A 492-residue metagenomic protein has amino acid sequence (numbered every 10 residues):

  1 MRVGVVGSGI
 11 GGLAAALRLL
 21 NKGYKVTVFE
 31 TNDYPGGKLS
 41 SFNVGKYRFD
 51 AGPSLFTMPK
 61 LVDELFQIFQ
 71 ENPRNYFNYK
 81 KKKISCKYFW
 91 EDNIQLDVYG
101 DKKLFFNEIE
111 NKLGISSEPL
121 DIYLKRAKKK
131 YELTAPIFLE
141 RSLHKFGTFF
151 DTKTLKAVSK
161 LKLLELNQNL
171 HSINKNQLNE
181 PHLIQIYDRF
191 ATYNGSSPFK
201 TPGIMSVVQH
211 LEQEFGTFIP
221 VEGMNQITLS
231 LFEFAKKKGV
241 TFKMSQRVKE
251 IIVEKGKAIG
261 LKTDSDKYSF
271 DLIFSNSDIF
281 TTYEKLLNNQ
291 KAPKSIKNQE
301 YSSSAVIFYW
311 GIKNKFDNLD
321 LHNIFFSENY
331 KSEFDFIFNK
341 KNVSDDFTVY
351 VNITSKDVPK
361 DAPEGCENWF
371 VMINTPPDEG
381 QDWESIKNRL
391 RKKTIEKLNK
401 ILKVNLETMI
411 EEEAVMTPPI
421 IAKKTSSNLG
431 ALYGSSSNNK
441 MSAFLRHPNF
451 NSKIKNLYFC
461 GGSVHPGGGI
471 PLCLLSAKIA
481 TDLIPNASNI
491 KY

Functional and structural regions predicted by a protein language model:
M1-L133: N-terminal glycine-rich phosphate/pyrophosphate-binding loop and immediately adjacent elements
P53, G462-I484: A conserved FAD-binding loop/helix module that cradles the flavin
E91-T201: Rossmann-like flavin
L161-L170, E212-E233, D382-L390: Short beta-strand to alpha-helix junction loop
H182-N194, D346-Y350, V404-P466: A glycine-rich dinucleotide-binding beta-alpha-beta segment and adjacent secondary-structure elements that constitute
V207-A258: Helical element adjacent to the flavin cofactor pocket in flavoenzyme catalytic cores
K249-P363: Mid-domain catalytic core of redox enzymes that form a hydrophobic substrate pocket/lid adjacent to a catalytic redox
K313-A422: C-terminal segments that line or cap access tunnels to active or ligand-binding sites in enzymes and enzyme-associated
